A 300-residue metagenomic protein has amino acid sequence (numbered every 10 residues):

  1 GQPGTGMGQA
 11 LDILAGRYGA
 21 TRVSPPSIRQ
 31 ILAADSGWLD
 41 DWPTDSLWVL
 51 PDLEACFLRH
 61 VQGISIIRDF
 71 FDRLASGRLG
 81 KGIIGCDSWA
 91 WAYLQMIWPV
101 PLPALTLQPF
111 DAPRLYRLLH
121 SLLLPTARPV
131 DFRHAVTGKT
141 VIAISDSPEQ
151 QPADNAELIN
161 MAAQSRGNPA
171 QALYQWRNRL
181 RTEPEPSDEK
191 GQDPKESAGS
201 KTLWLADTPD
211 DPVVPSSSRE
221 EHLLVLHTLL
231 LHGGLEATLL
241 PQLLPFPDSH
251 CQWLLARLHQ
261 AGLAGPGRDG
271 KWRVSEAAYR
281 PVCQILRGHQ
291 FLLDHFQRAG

Functional and structural regions predicted by a protein language model:
G1-L11: Walker A/P-loop nucleotide-binding motif
V23-I67, I84-C86: Conserved P-loop NTPase "ATPase switch" module shared by AAA+ and STAND
A55-I97, A104-Q108, A112-L115: Sensor-1/coupling segment of RecA-like P-loop NTPase cores
L105-D154, Q164: Conserved small helical "lid"/interfacial subdomain of P-loop NTPases
Q150-R177: The conserved phosphate-sensing helix
A170, Y174-H250: Winged-helix-like regulatory helical subdomains adjacent to P-loop NTPase cores
P245-A261, P266, A277: Short amphipathic alpha-helical interaction segments
A278-G300: Short, amphipathic alpha-helical interaction segments positioned at domain boundaries
